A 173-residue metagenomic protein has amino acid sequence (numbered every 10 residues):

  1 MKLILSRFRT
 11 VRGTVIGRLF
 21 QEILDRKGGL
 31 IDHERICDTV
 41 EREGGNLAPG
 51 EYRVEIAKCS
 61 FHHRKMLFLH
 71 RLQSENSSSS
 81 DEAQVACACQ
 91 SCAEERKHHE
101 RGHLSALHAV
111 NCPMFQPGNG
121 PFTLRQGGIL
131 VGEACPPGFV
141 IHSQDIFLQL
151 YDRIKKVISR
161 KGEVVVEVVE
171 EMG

Functional and structural regions predicted by a protein language model:
M1-V165, V169-G173: Cell wall/extracellular polymer interaction/catalysis modules
